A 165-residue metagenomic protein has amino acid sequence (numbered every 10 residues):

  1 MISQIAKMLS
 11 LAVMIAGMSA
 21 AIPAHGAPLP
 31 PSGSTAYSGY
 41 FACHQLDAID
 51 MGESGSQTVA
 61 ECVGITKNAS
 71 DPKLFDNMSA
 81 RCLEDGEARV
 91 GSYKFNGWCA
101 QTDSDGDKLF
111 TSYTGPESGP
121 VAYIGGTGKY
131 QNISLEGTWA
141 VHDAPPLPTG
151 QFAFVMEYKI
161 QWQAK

Functional and structural regions predicted by a protein language model:
M1-S10: Bacterial N-terminal signal peptides that target proteins for export
L9-A12, A24: Intrinsically disordered, low-complexity segments enriched in polar/charged small residues
I15-P23: C-terminal segment of classical bacterial N-terminal signal peptides
H25-K165: Beta-strand-enriched cores of mature, soluble protein domains
